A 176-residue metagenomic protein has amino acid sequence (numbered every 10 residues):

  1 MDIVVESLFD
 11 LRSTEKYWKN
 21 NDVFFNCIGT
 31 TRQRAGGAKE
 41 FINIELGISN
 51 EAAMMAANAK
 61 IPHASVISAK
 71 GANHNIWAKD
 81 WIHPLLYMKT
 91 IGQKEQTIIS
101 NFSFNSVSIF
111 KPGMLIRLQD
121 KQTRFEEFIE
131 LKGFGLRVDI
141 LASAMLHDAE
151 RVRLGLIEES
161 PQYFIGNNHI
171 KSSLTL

Functional and structural regions predicted by a protein language model:
M1-E51, M55-N58, R153: NAD(P)H-binding glycine-rich loop region in Rossmannoid oxidoreductase-like domains and their noncatalytic homologs
D2, S106-S108, P161-Y163: Conserved beta-strand segments of alpha/beta enzyme cores
T30-T31, K70-A72, M114-R117: Short "lid" loop at the C-terminus of a central beta-strand within the Rossmann-like core of SAM-dependent
A35-A38, N43, G47-T90, N101 (+1 more regions): Conserved Rossmann-fold NAD(P)-dependent oxidoreductase catalytic core, especially the SDR/UDP-sugar
M55, T97, H147-R151: A generic secondary-structure signal
H74-A78, R117-R124, A149-E159: Glycine/proline-rich active-site loop of Rossmann-fold NAD(P)-dependent oxidoreductases
K79-G92, I99-S143: SDR active-site lid
G133-L176: Mid/C-terminal beta-alpha module of Rossmann-like enzyme folds, strongest in SDR-family dehydrogenases/epimerases
